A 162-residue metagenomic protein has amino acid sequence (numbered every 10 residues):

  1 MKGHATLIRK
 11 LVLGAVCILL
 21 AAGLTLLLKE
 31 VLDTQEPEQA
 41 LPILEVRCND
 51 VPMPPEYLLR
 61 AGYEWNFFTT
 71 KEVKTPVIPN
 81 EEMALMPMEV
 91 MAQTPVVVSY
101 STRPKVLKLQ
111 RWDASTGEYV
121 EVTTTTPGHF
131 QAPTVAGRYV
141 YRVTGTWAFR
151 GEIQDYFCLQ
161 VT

Functional and structural regions predicted by a protein language model:
K2-L20: N-terminal Sec-pathway targeting helices
A21-T70, I153: N-terminal export/targeting and maturation segments
R60-E118: Mature extracytoplasmic domains of secretory-pathway proteins
T94, T126-G128: Ser/Thr- and Asn-enriched, surface-exposed coil loops between beta-strands
Y119-T126: Short beta-strand segments within Ig-like beta-sandwich modules, predominantly Fibronectin type-III
Q131-V140: Surface-exposed, short loops/turns at beta-strand junctions within beta-sandwich domains
T144-A148: Beta-strand-rich extracellular modules
G151-V161: Edge beta-strands of extracellular beta-sandwich domains
